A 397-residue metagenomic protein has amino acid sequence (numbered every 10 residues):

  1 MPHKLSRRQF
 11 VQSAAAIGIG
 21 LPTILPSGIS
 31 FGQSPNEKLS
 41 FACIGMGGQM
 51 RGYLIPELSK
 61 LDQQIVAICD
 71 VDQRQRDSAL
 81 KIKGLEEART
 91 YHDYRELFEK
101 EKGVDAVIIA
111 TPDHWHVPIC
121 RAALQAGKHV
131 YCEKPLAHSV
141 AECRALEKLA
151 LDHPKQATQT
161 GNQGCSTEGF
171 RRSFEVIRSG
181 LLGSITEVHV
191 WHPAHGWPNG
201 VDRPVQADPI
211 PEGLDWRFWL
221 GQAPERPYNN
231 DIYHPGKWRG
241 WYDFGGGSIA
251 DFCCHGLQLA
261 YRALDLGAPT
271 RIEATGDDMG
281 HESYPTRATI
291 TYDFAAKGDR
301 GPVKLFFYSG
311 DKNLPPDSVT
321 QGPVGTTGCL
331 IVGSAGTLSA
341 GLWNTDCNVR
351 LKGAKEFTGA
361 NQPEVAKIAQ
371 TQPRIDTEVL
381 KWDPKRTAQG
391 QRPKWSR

Functional and structural regions predicted by a protein language model:
P2-C132, A141-A157: N-terminal glycine-/serine-/threonine-rich beta1-alpha1-beta2 phosphate-ribose binding loop of Rossmann-like
S40-C43, I65-D70, I108-I109, Y131-C132 (+8 more regions): Structural recognition of the beta-strand scaffold that forms the well-ordered cores of secreted hydrolase catalytic
M50, W115, H138, G256 (+1 more regions): Glycine-rich nucleotide phosphate-binding loop and flanking beta-alpha elements of Rossmann-like dinucleotide-binding
K60-D62, E101, S179-L182, G213 (+1 more regions): Alpha-helix termination/capping residues and helix-transition junctions
V71, T111-W115, H138, G161 (+4 more regions): Extracytoplasmic/periplasmic, Sec-exported soluble proteins
Y91-D93, G161, T275: Conserved beta-strand termini and adjacent loop/short-helix elements that scaffold enzyme active sites in alpha/beta
H129-Y131, L136-F218: A contiguous active-site-proximal alpha/beta segment in oxidoreductase catalytic domains
R172, S184, H189-A194, P198-R397: Contiguous beta-strand/loop segments that form the cofactor/metal-binding neighborhood of enzyme cores
